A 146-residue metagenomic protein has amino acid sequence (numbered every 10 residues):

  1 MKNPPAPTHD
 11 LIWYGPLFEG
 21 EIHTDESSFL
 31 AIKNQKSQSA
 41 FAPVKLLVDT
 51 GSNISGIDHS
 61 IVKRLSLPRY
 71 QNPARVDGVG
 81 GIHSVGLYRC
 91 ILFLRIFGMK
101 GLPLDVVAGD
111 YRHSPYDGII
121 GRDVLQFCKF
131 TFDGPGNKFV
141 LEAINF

Functional and structural regions predicted by a protein language model:
M1-F146: Pepsin/retropepsin-fold aspartyl endopeptidases
